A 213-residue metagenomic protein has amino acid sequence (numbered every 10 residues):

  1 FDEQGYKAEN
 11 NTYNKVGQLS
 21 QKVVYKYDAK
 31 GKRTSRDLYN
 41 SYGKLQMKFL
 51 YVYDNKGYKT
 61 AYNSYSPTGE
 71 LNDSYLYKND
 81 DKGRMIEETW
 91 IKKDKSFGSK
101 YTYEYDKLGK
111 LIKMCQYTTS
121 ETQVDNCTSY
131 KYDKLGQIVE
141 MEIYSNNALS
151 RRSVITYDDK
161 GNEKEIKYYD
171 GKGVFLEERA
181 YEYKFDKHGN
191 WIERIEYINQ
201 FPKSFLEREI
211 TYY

Functional and structural regions predicted by a protein language model:
F1-Y213: Buried hydrophobic residues that stabilize the cores of well-folded domains
